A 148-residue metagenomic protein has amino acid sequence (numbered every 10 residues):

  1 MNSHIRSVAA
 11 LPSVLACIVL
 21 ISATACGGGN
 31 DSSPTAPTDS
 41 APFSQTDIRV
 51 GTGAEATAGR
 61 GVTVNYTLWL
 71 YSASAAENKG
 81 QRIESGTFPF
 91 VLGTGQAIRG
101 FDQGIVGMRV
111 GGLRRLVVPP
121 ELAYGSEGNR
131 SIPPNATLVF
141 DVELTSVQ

Functional and structural regions predicted by a protein language model:
N2-Q148: Cross-family detector of peptidyl-prolyl cis-trans isomerase
